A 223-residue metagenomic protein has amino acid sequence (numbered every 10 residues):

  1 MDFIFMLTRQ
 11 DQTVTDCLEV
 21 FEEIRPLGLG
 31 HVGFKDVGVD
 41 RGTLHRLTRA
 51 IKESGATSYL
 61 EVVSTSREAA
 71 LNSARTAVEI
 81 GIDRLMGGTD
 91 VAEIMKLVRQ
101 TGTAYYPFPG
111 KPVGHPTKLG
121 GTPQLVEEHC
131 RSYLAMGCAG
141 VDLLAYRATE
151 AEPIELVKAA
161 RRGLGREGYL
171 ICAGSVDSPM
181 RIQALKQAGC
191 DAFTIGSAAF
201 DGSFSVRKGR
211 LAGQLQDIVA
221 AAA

Functional and structural regions predicted by a protein language model:
M1-S58, S64-E68, A74-G81, T122 (+2 more regions): Conserved N-terminal beta1-alpha1 strand-loop-helix module at the mouth
F3-T8, G30-F34, S58-V62, R84-G87 (+4 more regions): Hydrophobic faces of well-ordered beta-strands that scaffold small-molecule active sites in alpha/beta enzyme cores
F21, T48, A74, M95 (+3 more regions): Generic hydrophobic/aromatic pocket-lining and core-packing "Φ" positions
V37, V63-T65, P109-V113, V176 (+1 more regions): Short, acidic/turn-prone active-site loops that include or flank metal/cofactor- and phosphate-binding residues
H45, G120-E128, A151-K158, K208-Q214: Charged helix-capping and loop-helix junction motifs
R49-T57, I94-Y105, P112, R162-C172 (+2 more regions): Short acidic, glycine/proline-enriched helix-loop-strand junctions
G55, V63, R67-T149, G163: Conserved anion-binding
I80-E93, M136-A148, S175, M180-R181 (+1 more regions): Glycine-rich phosphate-binding active-site loops on the catalytic face of alpha/beta enzymes
